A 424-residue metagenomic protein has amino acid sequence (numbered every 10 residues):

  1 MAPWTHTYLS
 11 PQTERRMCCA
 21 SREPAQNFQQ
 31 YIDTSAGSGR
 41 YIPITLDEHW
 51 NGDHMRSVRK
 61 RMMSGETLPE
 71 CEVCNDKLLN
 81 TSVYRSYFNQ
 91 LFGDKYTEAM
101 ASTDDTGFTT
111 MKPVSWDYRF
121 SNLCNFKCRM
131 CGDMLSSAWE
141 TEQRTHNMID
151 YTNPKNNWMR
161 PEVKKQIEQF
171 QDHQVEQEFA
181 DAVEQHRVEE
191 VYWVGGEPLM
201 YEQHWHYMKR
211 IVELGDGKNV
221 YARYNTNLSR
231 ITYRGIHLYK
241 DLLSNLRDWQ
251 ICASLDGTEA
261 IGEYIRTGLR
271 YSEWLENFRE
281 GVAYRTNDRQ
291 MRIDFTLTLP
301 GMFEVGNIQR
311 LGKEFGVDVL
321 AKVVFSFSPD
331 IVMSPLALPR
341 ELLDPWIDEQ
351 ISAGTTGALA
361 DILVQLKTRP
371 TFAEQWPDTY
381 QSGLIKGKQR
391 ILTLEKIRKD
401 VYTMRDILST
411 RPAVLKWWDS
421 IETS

Functional and structural regions predicted by a protein language model:
M1-I44, E140, L243-R247, S254-S424: Radical SAM enzyme [4Fe-4S]-AdoMet core and its adjacent flexible, acidic and glycine-rich loops/tails across
R15-A20, T67-L79, L123-M134: Local cysteine-cluster metal-coordination motifs and their immediate loop/turn environment, predominantly Fe-S cluster
E23-N75: Membrane-interface junctions of multi-pass transporters
A25-F28, L78-R85, C131, L135-W139: Cys/His-rich zinc-coordinating "finger/knuckle" motifs
N80-V114, C124-F126: Recognition helices and adjacent regulatory flanks at domain boundaries
Y96-T109, Q171-A182, H237: A Trp-anchored, charged/polar loop motif used as the substrate-binding/catalytic surface of acyl/ester-handling
P113-L123, M134-Q174, H186-E202, L214-R234 (+3 more regions): Core AdoMet radical
W205-K209, Y233-L242, E304-G306: Distinct, well-ordered alpha-helical segments
